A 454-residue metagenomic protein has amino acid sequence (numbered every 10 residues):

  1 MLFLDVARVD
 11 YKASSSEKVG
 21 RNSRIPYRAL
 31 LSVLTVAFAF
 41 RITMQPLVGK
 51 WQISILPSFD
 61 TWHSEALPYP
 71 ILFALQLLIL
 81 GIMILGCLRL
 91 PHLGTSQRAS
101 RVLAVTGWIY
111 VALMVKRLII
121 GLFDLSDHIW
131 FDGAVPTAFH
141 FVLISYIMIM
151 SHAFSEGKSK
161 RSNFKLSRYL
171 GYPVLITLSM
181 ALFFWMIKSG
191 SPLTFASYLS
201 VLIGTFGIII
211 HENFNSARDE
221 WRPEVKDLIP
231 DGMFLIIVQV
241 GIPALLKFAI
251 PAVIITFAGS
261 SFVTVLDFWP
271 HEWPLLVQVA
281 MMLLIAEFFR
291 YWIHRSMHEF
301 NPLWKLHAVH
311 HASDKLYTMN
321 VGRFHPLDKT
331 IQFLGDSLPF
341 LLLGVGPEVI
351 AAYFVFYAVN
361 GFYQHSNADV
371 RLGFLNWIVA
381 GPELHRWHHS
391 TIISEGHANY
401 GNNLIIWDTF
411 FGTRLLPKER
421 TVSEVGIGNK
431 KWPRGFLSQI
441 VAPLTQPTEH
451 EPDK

Functional and structural regions predicted by a protein language model:
M1-V19, S438-K454: Short, intrinsically disordered terminal tails adjacent to the first/last structured region
V19-L30, R161-V174: N-terminal membrane topogenic signal
R21-T35, S100-A104, K226-Q239: Alpha-helical transmembrane segments and their helix-start/interface "positive-inside/aromatic belt" motifs in integral
Y27-I55, W62-H92, V102-I120, V135-E156: Hydrophobic cores of alpha-helical transmembrane segments in multi-pass integral membrane proteins
F38-G49, M180-W185, G207-N213: Alpha-helical transmembrane segments of multi-pass membrane proteins
L75-I84, V174-L178, L246, L327-P339: Core segments of transmembrane alpha-helices that mediate helix-helix packing or line hydrophobic substrate/ligand
L182-A196: Short, hydrophobic transmembrane alpha-helix segments
P230-E424: Membrane-embedded catalytic scaffold of the fatty acid hydroxylase/desaturase
